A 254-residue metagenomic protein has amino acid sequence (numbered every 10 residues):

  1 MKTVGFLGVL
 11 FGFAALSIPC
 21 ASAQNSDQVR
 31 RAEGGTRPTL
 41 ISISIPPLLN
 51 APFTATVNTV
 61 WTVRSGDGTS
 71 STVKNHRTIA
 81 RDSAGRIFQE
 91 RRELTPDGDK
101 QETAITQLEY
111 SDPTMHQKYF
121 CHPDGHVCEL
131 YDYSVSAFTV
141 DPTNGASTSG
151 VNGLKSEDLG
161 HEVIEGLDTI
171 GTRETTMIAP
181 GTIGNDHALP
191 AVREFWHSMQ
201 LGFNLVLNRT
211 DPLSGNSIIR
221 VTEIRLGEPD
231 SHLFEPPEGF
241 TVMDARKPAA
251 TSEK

Functional and structural regions predicted by a protein language model:
M1-V9: Bacterial N-terminal signal peptides that target proteins for export
G8-S17: Bacterial N-terminal signal peptides
P19-N25: Boundary at the C-terminal end of the N-terminal hydrophobic targeting segment
N25-K254: Extended soluble regions of mature proteins
